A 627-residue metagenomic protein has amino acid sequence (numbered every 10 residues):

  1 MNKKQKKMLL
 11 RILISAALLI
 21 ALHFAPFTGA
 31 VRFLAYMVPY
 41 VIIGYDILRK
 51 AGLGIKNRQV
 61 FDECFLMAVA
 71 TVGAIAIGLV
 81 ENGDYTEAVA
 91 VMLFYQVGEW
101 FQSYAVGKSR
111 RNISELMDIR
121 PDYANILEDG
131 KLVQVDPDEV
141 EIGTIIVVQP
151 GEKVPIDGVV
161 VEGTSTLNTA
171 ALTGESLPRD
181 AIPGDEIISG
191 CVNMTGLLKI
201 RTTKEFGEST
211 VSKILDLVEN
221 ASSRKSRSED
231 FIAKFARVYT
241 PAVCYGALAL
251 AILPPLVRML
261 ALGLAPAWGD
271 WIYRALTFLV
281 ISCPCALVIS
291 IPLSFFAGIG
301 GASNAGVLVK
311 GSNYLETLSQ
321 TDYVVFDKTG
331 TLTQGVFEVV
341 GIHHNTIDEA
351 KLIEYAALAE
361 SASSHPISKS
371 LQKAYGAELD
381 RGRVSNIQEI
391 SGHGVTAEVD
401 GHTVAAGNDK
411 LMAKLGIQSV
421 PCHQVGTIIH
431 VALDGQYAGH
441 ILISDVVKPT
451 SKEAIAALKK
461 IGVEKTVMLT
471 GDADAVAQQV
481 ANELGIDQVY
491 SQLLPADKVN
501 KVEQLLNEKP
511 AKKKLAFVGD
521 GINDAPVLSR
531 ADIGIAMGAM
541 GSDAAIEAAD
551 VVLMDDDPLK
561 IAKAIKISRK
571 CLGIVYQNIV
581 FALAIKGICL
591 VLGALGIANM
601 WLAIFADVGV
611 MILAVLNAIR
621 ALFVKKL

Functional and structural regions predicted by a protein language model:
M1-I14, Y45-I75, L215-A249, T321 (+3 more regions): Soluble-to-membrane junctions at the N-terminal ends of transmembrane alpha-helices in multi-pass ion-transporting
N2-Y123, K225, K234, P241 (+1 more regions): Transmembrane helix-loop-helix hairpins at the membrane interface
A17-A35, V41, L53-D62, A68-A88 (+3 more regions): Helix-interface capping motifs at the ends of transmembrane segments in multi-pass membrane proteins
G52-D62, Y104-E115, L293-S312, A621-L627: Juxtamembrane helix-loop transition segments at the membrane interface in multi-pass membrane proteins
F65-L66, A90-P150, A181, V309 (+5 more regions): Juxtamembrane coupling segments of multi-pass membrane pumps/enzymes
E115-E208, S212, N313-A356, E398: Conserved cytosolic catalytic loops of P-type ATPases
V339-K465, D474, I486-V502: P-type ATPase nucleotide-binding
G401, T427, L433-Q577: Conserved ATP-binding TGD loop and adjacent catalytic N/P-domain core of P-type ATPases
